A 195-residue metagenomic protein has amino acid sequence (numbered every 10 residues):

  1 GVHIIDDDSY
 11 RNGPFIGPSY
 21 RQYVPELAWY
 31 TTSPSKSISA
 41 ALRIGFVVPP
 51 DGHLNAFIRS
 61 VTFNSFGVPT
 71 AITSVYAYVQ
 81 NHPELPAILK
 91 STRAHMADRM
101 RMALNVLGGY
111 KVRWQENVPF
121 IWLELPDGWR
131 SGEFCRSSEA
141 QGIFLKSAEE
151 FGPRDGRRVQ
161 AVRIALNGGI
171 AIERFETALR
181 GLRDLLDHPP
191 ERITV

Functional and structural regions predicted by a protein language model:
G1-I4, D8-S39: Active-site pre-lysine segment of PLP-dependent enzymes
D6, Y76, L145-S147: Hydrophobic residues in well-ordered beta-strands that form the structural core
V24-F57, V68-A71: Active-site PLP attachment segment
V48, W122-E124, A165-N167: Short hydrophobic/aromatic beta-strand micro-patches that form the beta-sheet surface supporting nucleotide- or nucleic
F57-N64, Q80-L104, R130: Structural signature of PLP-dependent enzymes
R93-L104, V112-L125: Conserved glycine-rich beta-strand-loop-beta hairpin in the small C-terminal domain of fold type I
E124-R163, E176-T177: Conserved C-terminal alpha-helix-loop-beta "cap" of PLP-dependent enzymes that closes/shapes the active-site mouth
A140-Q141, G156-V195: PLP-dependent enzyme catalytic core of the Aspartate aminotransferase-like
